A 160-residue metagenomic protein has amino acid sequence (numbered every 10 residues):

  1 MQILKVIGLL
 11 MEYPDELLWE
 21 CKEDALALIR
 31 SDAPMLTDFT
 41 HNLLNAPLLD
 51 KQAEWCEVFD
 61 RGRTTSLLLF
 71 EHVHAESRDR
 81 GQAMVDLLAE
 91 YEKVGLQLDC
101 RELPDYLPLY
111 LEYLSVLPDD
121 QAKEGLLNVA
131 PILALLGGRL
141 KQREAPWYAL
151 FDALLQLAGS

Functional and structural regions predicted by a protein language model:
M1-Y106, E112-S160: Charged, alpha-helix-forming regions
